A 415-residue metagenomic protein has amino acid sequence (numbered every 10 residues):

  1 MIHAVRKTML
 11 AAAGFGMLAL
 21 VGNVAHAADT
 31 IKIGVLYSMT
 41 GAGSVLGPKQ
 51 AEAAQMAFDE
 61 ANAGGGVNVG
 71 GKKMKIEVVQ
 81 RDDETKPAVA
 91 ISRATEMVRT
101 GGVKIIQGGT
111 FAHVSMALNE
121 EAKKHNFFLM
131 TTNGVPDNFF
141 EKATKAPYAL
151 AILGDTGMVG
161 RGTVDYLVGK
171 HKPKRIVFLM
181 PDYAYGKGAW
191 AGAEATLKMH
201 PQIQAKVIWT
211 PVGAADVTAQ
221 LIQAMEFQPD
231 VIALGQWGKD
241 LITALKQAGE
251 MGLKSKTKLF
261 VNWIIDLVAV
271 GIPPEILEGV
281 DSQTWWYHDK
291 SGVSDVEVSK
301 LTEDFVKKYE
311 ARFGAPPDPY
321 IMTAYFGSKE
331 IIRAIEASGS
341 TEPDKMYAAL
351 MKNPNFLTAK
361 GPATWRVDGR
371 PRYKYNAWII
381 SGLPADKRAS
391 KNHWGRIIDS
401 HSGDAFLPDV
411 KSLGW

Functional and structural regions predicted by a protein language model:
M1-A13: Bacterial N-terminal signal peptides that target proteins for export
L20-A27: Sec/Tat signal peptide C-region and signal peptidase I cleavage site
I31, E278, P354-W415: Solvent-exposed, acidic/polar segments of extracytosolic/periplasmic ligand-binding ectodomains
G34-Q55, R81-P87, T110-F111, L179-G188 (+2 more regions): Extracytoplasmic "Venus flytrap"
V45-E52, G64-K142, W209-V217, I242: Beta-alpha junction/loop-to-helix N-cap segments that form part of ligand/metal-binding clefts
A88, V103-W209, K256-S282: Extracytoplasmic ligand/sensor domains, especially the bilobed periplasmic-binding protein
A248-Y325, A337, D386, H393-W415: Extracellular/periplasmic periplasmic-binding protein-like sensory domains
E336-A348: Short, charged, surface-exposed loops that flank catalytic or proteolytic processing sites
